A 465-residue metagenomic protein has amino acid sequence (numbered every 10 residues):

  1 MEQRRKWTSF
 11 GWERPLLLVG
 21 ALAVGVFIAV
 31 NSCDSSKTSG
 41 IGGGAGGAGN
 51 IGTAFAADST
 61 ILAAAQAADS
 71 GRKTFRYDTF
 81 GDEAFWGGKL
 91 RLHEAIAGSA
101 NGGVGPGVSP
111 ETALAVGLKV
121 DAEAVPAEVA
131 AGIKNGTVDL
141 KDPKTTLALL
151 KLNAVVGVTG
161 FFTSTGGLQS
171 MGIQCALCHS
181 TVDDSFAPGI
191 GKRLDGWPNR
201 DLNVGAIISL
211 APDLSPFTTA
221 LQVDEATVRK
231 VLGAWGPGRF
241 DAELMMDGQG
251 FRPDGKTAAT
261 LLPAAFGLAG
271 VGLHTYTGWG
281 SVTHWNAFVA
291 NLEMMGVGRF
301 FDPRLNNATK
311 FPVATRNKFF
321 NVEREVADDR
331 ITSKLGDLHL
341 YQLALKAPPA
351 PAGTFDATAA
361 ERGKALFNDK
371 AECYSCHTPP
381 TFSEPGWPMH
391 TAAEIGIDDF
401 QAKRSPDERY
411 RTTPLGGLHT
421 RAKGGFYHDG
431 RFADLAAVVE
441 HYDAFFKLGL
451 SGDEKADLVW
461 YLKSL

Functional and structural regions predicted by a protein language model:
E2-L465: Periplasmic c-type cytochrome electron-transfer domains
